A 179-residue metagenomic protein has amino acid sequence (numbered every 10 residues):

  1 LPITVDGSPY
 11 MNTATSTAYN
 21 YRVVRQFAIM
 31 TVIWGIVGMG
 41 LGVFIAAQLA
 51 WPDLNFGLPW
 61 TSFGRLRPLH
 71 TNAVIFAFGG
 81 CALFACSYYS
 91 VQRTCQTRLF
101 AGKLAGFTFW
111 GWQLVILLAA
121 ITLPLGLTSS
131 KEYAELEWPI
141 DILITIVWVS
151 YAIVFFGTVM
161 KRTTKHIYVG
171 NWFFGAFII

Functional and structural regions predicted by a protein language model:
L1-Y10: Short, Lys/Arg-enriched N-terminal segments with co-localized hydrophobic residues within the first ~10-30 amino acids
P9-A14, V37: Alpha-helical membrane insertion/targeting regions
N12-Q26: Cytosolic juxtamembrane amphipathic/interface segments immediately preceding and feeding into a transmembrane helix
R25-L127, W138-V159, G170-I179: Hydrophobic cores of alpha-helical transmembrane segments in multi-pass integral membrane proteins
S130-A134: Extended, aromatic/histidine-rich regions of cofactor-dependent oxidoreductases associated with respiratory
K161-K165: Alpha-helical transmembrane bundle and helix-membrane interface signal in multi-pass integral membrane proteins
